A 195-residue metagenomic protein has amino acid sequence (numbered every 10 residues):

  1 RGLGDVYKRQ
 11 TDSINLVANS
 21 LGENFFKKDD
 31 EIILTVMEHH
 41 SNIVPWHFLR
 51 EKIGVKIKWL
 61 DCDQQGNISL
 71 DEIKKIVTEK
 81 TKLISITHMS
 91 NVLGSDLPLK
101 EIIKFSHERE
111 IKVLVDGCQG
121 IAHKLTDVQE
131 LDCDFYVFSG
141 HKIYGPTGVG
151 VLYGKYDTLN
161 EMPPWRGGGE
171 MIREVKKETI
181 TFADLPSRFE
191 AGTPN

Functional and structural regions predicted by a protein language model:
R1, D5-N195: Pyridoxal 5′-phosphate
